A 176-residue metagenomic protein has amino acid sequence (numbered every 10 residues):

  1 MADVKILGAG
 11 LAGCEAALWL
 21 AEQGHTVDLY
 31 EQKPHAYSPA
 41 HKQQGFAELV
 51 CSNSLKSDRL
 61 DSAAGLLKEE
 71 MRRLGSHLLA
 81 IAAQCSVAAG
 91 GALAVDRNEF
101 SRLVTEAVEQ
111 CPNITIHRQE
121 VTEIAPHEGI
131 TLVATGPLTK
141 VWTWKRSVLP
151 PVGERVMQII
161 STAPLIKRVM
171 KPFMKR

Functional and structural regions predicted by a protein language model:
M1-A12: Beta1/beta-strand and adjacent pyrophosphate-binding region of the FAD-binding site in flavoprotein oxidoreductases
G13-E15, L132: Short glycine/serine/threonine-rich phosphate/pyrophosphate-binding segments that cradle anionic phosphate groups
L18-A80: N-terminal FAD cofactor-binding segment of flavoenzymes
R59-A63, V87-V104, T135-L138: Short beta-strand to alpha-helix junction loop
K68, G90-S101, T105-I124: A structured beta-alpha segment of the ubiquitous adenosine-cofactor-binding alpha/beta core
Q110-R176: Predominantly flavin-linked oxidoreductase catalytic cores and closely associated redox partners
